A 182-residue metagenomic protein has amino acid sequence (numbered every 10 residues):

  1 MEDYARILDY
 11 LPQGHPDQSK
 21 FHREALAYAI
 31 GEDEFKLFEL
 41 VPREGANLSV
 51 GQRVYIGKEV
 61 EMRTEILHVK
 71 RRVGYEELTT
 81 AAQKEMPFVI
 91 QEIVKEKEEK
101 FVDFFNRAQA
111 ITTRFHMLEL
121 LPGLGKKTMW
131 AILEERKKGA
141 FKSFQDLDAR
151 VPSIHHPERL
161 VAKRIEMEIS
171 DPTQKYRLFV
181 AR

Functional and structural regions predicted by a protein language model:
M1-I93: Structure-specific DNA junction-binding interface
E92-L120, E134-R182: C-terminal extensions
G125-K126: Small-residue hinge/turn detector
